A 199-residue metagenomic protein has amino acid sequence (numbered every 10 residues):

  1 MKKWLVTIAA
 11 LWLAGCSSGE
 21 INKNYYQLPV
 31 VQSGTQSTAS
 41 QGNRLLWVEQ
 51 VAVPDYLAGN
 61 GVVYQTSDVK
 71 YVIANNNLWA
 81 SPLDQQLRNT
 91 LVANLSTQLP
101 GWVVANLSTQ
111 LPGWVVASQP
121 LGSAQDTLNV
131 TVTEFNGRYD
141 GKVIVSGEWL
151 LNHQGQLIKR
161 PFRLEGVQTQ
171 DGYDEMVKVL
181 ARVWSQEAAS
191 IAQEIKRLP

Functional and structural regions predicted by a protein language model:
K2-T7: Sec-dependent signal peptide recognition, specifically the positively charged N-region followed immediately by
W12-G15: C-terminal motif of bacterial Sec signal peptides marking the signal peptidase cleavage site
S17, I21-N24, P29, S33-Q36 (+2 more regions): C-terminal/domain-edge helix-coil "capping" segments
S17-T35, Q98-A105, T109-G155: Surface-exposed short loop/turn segments
V30-Q50: N-terminal secretory signal peptides
R44-S123: N-terminal segment of the mature soluble domain
L45-Q50, V63, T127-T131, S146-E148 (+1 more regions): Soluble periplasmic/extracytoplasmic beta-strand elements of cell-envelope proteins
K70-N77, G155-Q186: Short secondary-structure boundary motifs at beta->alpha junctions and helix caps
